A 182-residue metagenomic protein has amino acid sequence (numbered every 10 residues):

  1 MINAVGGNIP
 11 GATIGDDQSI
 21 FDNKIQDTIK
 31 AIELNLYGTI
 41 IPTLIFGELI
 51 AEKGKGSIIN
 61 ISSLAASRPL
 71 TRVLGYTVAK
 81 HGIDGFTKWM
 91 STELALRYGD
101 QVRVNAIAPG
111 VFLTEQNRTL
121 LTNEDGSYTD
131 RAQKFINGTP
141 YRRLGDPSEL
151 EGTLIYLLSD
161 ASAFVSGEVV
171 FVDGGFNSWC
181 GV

Functional and structural regions predicted by a protein language model:
G7-I29, E52, R72-G75: Conserved mid-core segment of classical short-chain dehydrogenase/reductases
G15-Q18, V111-T139, W179-V182: A glycine/serine/threonine-rich, flexible loop-to-helix segment that serves as the NAD(P) cofactor-binding "lid"
F21-I40, K55, I59, I83-D84 (+1 more regions): Catalytic Tyr-X3-Lys loop
K30-E52, A66, S91-L96: Amphipathic alpha-helical dimer-interface segment in Rossmann-like NAD(P)H-dependent oxidoreductases
T43, A79, T87: Active-site helix of classical SDR
S63: Residue(s) in the substrate-gating loop at a strand-loop-helix junction that position the organic substrate next
R68, I155, S166-V182: Short C-terminal tail/terminal secondary-structure segment of NAD(P)H-dependent dehydrogenase/reductase domains
Y98, R103, V165-G167: Short, small/polar-rich loop/turn modules that mediate ligand/substrate recognition or access, typified
